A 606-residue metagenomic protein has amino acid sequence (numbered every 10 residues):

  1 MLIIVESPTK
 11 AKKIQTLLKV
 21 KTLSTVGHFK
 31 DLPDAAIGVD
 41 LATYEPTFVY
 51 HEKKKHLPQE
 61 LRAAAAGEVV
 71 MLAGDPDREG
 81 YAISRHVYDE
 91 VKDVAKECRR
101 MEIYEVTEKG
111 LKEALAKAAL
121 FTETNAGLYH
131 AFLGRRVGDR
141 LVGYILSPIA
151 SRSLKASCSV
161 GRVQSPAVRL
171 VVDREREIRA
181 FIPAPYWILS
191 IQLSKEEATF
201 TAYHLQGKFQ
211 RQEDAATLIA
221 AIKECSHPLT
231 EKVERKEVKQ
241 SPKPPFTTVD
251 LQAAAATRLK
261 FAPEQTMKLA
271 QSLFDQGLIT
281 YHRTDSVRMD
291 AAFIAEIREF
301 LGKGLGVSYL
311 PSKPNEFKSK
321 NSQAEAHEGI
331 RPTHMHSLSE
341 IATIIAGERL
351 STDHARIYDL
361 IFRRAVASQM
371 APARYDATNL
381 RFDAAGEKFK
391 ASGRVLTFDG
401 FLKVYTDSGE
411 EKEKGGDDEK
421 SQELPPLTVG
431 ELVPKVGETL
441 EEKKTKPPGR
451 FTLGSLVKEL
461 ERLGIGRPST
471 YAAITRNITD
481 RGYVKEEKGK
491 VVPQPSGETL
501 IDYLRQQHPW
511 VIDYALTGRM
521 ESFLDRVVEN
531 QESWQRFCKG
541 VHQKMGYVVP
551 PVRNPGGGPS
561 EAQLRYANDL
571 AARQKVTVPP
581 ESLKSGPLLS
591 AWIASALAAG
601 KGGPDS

Functional and structural regions predicted by a protein language model:
M1-L2, V20-K21, A65-E68, E97 (+3 more regions): Basic, low-complexity terminal or inter-domain segments flanking catalytic cores
M1-R136, R140, I145: Intrinsically disordered, low-complexity regulatory segments
P8-A11, V26-L32, P76-G80, E105-G110 (+6 more regions): Conserved nucleotide-binding/hydrolysis micro-motifs of P-loop NTPases
D75-D77, K155-S159, R235-P244, A253-L259 (+1 more regions): Conserved short loop/turn motifs at secondary-structure junctions
V106-L193, R235-K239: C-terminal or mid-to-C-terminal helical accessory/interaction module adjacent to the motor/catalytic core
Q210-F246, Q252, E431: Metal- or metallocofactor-binding catalytic centers and their adjacent structured scaffolds across diverse enzyme
T230-E234, S241-A255, T280-T284, P447-E459 (+1 more regions): Short acidic, hydrophobic short linear motifs in intrinsically disordered regions
